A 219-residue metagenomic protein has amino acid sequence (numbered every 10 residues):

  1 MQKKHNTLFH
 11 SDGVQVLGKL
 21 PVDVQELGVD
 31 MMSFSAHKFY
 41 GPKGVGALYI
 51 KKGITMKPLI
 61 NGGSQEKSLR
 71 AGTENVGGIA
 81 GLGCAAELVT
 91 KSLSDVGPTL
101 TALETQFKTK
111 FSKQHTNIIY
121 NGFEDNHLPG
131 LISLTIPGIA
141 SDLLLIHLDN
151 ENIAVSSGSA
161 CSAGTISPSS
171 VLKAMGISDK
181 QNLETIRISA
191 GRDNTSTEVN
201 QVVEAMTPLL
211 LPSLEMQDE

Functional and structural regions predicted by a protein language model:
M1-E219: Pyridoxal 5′-phosphate
